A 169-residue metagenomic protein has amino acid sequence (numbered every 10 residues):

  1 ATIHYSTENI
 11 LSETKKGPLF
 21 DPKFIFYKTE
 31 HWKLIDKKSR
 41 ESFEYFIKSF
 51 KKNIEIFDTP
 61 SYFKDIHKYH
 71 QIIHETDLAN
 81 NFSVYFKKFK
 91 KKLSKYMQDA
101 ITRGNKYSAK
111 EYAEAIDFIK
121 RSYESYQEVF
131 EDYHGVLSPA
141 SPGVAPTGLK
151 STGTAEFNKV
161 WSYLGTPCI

Functional and structural regions predicted by a protein language model:
A1-R40: A short helix-breaking turn/cap at a secondary-structure junction
A1-T2, S6, V84, Y107-I169: Glycine-rich, small-residue loops and helix-cap segments that act as flexible hinges at active-site edges
P18-K23, Y27, Y69-Q127: Short helix-loop capping/hinge segments that flank enzyme active sites or metal/cofactor-binding pockets
T29-E30, T59-S61, A140-G143: Histidine- and/or cysteine-centered catalytic micro-motif in compact active-site loops
H31-L34, K87, V144-A145: Short, acidic Gly/Pro/Ser/Thr-rich loop/turn segments
I35-T59, F82-K88, Y112, I116-Y133: Acyltransferase
K37-S39, I66-T76, T147-T152: Short glycine/threonine-rich loop-to-helix capping motif typified by GTGT followed within a few residues by an Asp-Pro
N53-H70, I101-T102: Short connector loops at secondary-structure junctions
